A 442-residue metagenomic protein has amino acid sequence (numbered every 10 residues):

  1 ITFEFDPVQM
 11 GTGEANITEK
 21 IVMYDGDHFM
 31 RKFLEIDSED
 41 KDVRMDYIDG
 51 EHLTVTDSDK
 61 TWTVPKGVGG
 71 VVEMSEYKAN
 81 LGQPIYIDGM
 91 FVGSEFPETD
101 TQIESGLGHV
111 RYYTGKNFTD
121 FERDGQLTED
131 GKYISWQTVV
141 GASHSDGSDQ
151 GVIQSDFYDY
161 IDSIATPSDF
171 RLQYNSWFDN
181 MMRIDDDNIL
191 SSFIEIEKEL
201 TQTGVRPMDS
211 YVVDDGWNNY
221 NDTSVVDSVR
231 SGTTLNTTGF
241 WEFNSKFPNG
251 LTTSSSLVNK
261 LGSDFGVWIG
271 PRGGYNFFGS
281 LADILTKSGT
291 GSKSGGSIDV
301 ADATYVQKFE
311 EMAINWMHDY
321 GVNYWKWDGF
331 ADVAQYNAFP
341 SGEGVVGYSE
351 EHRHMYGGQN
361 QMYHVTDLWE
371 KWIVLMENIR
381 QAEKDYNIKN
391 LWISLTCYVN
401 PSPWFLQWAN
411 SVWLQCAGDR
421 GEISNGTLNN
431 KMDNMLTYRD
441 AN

Functional and structural regions predicted by a protein language model:
I1-Y113: Polysaccharide-binding surfaces and accessory modules of carbohydrate-active proteins
P7-Q9, M23-D27, L34, S38-D40 (+11 more regions): Short, flexible loop/turn elements at secondary-structure junctions
G11-G13, Y24-M30, R44, L127-Y133 (+5 more regions): Solvent-exposed loop and beta-edge segments used for protein-protein assembly and interaction
I17, M30, D49, I134-W136 (+3 more regions): Residues that flank catalytic or metal-binding motifs in active/ligand-binding sites
D120-D149: Short Pro-Gly-centered flexible turn/kink motifs
G141, S148-S210, D214-N219: An acidic-aromatic substrate-binding cleft motif
S210-N442: Aromatic- and carboxylate-enriched substrate-binding clefts and catalytic-loop regions of carbohydrate-active enzymes
